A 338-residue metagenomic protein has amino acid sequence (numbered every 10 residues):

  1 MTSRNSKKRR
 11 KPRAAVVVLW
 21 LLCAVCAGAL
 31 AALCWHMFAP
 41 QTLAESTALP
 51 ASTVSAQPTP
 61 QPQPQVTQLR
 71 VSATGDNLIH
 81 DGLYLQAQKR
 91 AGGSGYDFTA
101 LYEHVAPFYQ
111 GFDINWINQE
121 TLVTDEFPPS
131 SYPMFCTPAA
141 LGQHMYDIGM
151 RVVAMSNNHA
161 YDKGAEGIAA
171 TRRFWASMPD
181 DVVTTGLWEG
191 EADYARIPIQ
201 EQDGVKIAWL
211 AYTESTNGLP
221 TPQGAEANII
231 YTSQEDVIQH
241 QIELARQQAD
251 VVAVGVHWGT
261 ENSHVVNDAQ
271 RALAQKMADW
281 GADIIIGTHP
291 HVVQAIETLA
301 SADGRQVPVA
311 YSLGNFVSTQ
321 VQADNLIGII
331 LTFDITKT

Functional and structural regions predicted by a protein language model:
T2-N5, A15, L19-T338: Acidic, metal/ion-coordinating pockets
